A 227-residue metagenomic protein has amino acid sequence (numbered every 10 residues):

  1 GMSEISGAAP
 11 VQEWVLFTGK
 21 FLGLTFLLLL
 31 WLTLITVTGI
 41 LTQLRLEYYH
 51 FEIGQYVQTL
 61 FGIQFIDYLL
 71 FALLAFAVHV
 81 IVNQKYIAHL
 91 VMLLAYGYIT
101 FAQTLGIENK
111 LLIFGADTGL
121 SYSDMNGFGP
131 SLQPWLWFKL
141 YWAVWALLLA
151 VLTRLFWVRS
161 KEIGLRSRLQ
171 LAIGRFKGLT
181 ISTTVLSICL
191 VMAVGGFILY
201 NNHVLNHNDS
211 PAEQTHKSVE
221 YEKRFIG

Functional and structural regions predicted by a protein language model:
G1-F26: Helix-loop-helix units of permease transmembrane domains in multi-pass membrane transporters, especially ABC
T18-Y86, S121-D124: Secretory targeting signals
Y48, K85-L171, Y200-A212: Terminal transmembrane helical anchor/hairpin motif
A72, L147-R154, L190-V194: Alpha-helical transmembrane segments
V82-L94, L179-S187: Alpha-helical transmembrane segments and their helix-start/interface "positive-inside/aromatic belt" motifs in integral
Q170-H203: Internal/C-terminal transmembrane anchor helices
D209-G227: Edge strands and adjacent loops of beta-rich recognition modules
